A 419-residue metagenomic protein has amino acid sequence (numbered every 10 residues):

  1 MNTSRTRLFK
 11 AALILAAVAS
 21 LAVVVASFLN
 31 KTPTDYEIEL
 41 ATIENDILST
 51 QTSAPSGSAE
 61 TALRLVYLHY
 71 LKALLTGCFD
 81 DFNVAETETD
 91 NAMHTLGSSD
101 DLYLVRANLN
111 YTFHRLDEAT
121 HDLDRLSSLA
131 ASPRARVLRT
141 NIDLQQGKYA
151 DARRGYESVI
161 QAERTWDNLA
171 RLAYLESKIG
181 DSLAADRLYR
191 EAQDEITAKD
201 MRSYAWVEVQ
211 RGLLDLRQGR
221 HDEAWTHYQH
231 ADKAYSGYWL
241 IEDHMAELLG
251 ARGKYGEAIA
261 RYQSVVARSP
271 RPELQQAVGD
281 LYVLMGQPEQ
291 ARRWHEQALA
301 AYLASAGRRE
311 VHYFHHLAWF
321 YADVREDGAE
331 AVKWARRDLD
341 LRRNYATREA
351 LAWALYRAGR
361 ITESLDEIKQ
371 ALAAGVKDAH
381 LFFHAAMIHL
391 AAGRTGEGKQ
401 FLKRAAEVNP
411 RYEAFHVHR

Functional and structural regions predicted by a protein language model:
F9-K10, A19-D101, T112, D117 (+3 more regions): N-terminal leader/linker segments that initiate helical-solenoid repeat arrays
S56, E60-L63, G97, A130 (+7 more regions): Residue signature of alpha-solenoid helical repeat architecture, marking inter-repeat boundaries and helix-start
R64, V105, L138-R139, R171-L172 (+6 more regions): Canonical tetratricopeptide repeat
Y67, L71-L74, N108, N141 (+7 more regions): Residue-level recognition of tetratricopeptide repeat
K72, T76-F79, F113, Q146 (+7 more regions): Structural motif corresponding to the intra-repeat A-B loop/turn of tetratricopeptide repeats
L75, F82, L116, Y149 (+7 more regions): TPR-repeat structural position
